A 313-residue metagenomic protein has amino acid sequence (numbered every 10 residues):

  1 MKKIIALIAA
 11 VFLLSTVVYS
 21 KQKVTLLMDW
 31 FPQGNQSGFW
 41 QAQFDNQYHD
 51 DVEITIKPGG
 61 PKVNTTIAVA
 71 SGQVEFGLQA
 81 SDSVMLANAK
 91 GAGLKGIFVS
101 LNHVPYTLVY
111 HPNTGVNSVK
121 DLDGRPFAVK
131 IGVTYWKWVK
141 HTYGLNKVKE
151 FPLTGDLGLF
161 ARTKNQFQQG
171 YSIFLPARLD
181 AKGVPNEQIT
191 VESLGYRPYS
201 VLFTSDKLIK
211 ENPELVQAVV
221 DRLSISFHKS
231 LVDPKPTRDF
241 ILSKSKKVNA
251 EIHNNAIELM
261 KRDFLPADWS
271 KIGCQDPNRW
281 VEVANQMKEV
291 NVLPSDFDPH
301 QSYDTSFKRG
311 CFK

Functional and structural regions predicted by a protein language model:
M1-I4: Positively charged n-region of N-terminal signal peptides that target proteins for export
A6-S15: Bacterial N-terminal signal peptides
T16-K21: Sec/Tat signal peptide C-region and signal peptidase I cleavage site
Q22-P152, L157-A161, Q166-G170: Short, glycine-/small- and polar/acidic-enriched structural segments that line small-molecule recognition paths
Q41-Q43, Y106-V116, Y199-L215, D268: A bilobed periplasmic-binding-protein/Venus flytrap-type ligand-binding module shared by bacterial periplasmic
D82-S83, L153-N249: Pocket-lining segment of extracytoplasmic ligand-binding domains
N212-V292: Secondary-structure end/capping motifs
W280-K313: Conserved C-terminal helix/tail region of periplasmic/extracytoplasmic solute-binding proteins
